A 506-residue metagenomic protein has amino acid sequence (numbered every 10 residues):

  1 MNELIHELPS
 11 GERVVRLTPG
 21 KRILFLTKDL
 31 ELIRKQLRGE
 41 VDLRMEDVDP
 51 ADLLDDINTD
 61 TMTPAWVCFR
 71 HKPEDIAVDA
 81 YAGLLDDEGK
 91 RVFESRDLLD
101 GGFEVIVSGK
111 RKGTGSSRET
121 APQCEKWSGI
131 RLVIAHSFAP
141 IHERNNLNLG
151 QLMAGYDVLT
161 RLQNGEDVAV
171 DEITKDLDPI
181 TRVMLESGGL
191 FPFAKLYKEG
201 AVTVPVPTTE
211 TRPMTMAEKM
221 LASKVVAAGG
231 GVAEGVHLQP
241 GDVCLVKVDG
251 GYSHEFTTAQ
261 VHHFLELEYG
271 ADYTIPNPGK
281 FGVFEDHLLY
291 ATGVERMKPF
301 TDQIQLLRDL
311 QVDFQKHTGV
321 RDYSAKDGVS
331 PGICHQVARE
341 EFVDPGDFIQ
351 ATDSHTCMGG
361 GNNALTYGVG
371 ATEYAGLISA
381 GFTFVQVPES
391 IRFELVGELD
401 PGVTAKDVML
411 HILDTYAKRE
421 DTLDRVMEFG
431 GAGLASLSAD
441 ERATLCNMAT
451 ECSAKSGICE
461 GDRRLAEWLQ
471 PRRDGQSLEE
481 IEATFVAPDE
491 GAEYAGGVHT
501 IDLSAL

Functional and structural regions predicted by a protein language model:
M1-L506: Fe-S-dependent hydro-lyases/dehydratases of central metabolism
